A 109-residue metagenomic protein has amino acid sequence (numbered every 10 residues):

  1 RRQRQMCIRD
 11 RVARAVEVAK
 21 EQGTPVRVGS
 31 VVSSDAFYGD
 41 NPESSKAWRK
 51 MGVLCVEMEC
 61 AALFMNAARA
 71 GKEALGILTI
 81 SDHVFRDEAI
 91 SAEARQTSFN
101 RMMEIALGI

Functional and structural regions predicted by a protein language model:
Q3-I8: Short, small-residue-biased leader/transition segments that mark boundaries at the very start of proteins
R11-A15, R27, D40-S44, S98-I105: General structural feature for long, well-ordered alpha-helical segments within catalytic domains of soluble enzymes
R14-Q22, N66, I105-I109: Generic non-transmembrane alpha-helical segments
E21-C55, C60: Active-site/ligand-binding-proximal alpha/beta "capping" segment
D40, I77, A89: Expand to "…catalyze enediolate/carbanion chemistry for C-C bond making/breaking, isomerization, decarboxylation
M65-E73: Alpha-helix C-terminal capping segments
S81: Glycine-rich active-site loops that engage anionic ligands at enzyme catalytic sites
V84-I109: His/Asp/Glu-rich mid-to-C-terminal helical/loop segments that flank catalytic regions of hydrolases
